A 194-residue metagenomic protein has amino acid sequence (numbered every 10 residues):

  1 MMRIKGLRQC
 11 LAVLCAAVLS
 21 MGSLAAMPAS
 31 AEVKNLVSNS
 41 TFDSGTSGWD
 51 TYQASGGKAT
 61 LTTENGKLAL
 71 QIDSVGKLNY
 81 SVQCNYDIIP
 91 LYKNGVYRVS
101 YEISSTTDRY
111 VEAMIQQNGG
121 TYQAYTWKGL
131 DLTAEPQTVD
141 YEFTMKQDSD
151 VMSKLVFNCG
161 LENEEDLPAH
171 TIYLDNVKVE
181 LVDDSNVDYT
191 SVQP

Functional and structural regions predicted by a protein language model:
M1-M2, L130: Helix-centric, low-specificity signal for extended rod-like, repetitive segments
M2, S20-G22, K146, S153: Position-driven detector of the extreme protein N-terminus
M2-L14: Bacterial N-terminal signal peptides that target proteins for export
R3, S23-A26, T41: Intrinsically disordered, low-complexity serine/threonine-rich segments
V13-S23: Bacterial N-terminal signal peptides
M21-K34: Sec-dependent signal peptide cleavage junction
E32-P194: Extracellular and organelle-lumenal recognition/adhesion modules and their flexible linkers in secreted
